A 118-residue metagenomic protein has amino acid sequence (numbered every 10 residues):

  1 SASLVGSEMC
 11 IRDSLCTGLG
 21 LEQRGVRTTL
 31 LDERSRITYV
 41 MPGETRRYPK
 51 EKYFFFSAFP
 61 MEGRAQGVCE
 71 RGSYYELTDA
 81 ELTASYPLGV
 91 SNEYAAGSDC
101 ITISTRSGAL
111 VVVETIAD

Functional and structural regions predicted by a protein language model:
S1-G6, C10-I11: Single conserved hydrophobic/aromatic residue that forms the stacking wall/gate of nucleotide- or nucleobase-binding
A2-S3, G18, T28, S57: Small-side-chain structural scaffolding
R12-T17: Charged helix-capping and loop-helix junction motifs
G18-I37: Short, acidic/small-residue loops that bind anionic groups at enzyme active sites
E33-S35, V40-D118: Long, charged alpha-helical interface segments
